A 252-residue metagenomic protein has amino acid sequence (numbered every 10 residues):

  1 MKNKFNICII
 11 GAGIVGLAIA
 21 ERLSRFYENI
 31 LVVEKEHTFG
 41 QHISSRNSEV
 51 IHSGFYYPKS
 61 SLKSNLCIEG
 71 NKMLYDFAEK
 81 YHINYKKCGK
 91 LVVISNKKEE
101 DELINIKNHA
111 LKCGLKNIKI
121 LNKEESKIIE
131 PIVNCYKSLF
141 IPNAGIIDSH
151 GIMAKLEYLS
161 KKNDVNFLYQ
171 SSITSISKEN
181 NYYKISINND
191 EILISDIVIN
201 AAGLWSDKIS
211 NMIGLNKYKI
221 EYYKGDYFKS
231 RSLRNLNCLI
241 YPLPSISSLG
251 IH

Functional and structural regions predicted by a protein language model:
F5-V32: N-terminal Rossmann-like FAD-binding beta1-loop-alpha1 element of flavoenzymes
V15, T38, W205: Conserved Rossmann-like nucleotide-cofactor binding loop
A18, I176-N181, I187-H252: Flavin-dependent oxidoreductases
R25-R46: Glycine-rich FAD pyrophosphate-binding loop
E34, K87, L121-K123, Y169-S171 (+1 more regions): Short loop/edge segments at beta-strand edges and connector loops that shape dinucleotide/nucleotide cofactor-binding
E49-I128, C135: Dinucleotide-binding Rossmann-like beta1-alpha1 core, especially the glycine-rich loop that anchors the ADP
L139-N189, L193-D196, A201: Helical element adjacent to the flavin cofactor pocket in flavoenzyme catalytic cores
